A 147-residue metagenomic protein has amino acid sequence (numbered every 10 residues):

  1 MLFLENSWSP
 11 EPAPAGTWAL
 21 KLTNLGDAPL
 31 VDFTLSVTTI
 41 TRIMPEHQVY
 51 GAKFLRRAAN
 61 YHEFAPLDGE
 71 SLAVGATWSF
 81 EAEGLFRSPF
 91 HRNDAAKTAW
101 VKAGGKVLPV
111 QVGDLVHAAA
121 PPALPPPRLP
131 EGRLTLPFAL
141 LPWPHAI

Functional and structural regions predicted by a protein language model:
M1-P10, F54, T98-V101: Generic structural motif
L2-V31: Short beta-strand elements of extracellular/lumenal beta-sandwich folds
W8, P66-S71: Beta-strand-rich interaction surfaces with strong enrichment in secreted/lumenal proteins
G16-L22, R56-D68: Generic recognition of long tandem-repeat/solenoid scaffolds
A19-K21, T34-S36, E63, S79-E81: Ordered hydrophobic segments in well-structured contexts
T23-R57: Short acidic, flexible loop segments centered on an aromatic residue
K53, N60, E70, V74-W143: Terminal connector regions
I147: N-terminal carbohydrate-binding/catalytic regions of secreted carbohydrate-active enzymes
